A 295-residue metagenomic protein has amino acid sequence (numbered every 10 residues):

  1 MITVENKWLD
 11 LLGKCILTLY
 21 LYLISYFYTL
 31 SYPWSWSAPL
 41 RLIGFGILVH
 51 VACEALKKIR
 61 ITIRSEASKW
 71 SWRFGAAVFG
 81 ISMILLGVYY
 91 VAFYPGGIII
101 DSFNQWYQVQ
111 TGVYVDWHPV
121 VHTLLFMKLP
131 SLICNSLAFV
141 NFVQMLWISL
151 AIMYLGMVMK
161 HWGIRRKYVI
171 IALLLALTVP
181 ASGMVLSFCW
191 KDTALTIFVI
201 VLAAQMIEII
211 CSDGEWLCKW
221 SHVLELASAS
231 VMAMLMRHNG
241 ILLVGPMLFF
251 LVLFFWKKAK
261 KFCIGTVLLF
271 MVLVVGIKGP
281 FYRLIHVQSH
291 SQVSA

Functional and structural regions predicted by a protein language model:
M1-I24, S31-L86: Start-transfer (signal-anchor) and selected internal transmembrane alpha helices of multi-pass inner/ER membrane
D10, L155-P180, I197: Transmembrane-helix signature of polytopic, membrane-embedded enzymes that assemble or transfer cell-envelope glycans
F27-S35, V91, V120, C134-L137 (+4 more regions): Aromatic- and kink-enriched transmembrane "portal" helix at the membrane-lumen/periplasm boundary that abuts
I47, F142-G163, V201: Transmembrane-helix motifs of polytopic, lipid-linked glycan transferases
F93-Q105, V113-F126, C134-A138: Extracytoplasmic catalytic/substrate-binding loops of multi-pass membrane glycan-assembly enzymes
Q110, Y154, T196-G214, S230 (+1 more regions): Specific aromatic-rich, kink-prone transmembrane helix
H222-R237, L248, F270-V274: Membrane-interface alpha helices of multi-pass inner-membrane proteins
L242, C263-A295: Juxtamembrane membrane-water interface segments immediately following transmembrane helices in multi-pass
